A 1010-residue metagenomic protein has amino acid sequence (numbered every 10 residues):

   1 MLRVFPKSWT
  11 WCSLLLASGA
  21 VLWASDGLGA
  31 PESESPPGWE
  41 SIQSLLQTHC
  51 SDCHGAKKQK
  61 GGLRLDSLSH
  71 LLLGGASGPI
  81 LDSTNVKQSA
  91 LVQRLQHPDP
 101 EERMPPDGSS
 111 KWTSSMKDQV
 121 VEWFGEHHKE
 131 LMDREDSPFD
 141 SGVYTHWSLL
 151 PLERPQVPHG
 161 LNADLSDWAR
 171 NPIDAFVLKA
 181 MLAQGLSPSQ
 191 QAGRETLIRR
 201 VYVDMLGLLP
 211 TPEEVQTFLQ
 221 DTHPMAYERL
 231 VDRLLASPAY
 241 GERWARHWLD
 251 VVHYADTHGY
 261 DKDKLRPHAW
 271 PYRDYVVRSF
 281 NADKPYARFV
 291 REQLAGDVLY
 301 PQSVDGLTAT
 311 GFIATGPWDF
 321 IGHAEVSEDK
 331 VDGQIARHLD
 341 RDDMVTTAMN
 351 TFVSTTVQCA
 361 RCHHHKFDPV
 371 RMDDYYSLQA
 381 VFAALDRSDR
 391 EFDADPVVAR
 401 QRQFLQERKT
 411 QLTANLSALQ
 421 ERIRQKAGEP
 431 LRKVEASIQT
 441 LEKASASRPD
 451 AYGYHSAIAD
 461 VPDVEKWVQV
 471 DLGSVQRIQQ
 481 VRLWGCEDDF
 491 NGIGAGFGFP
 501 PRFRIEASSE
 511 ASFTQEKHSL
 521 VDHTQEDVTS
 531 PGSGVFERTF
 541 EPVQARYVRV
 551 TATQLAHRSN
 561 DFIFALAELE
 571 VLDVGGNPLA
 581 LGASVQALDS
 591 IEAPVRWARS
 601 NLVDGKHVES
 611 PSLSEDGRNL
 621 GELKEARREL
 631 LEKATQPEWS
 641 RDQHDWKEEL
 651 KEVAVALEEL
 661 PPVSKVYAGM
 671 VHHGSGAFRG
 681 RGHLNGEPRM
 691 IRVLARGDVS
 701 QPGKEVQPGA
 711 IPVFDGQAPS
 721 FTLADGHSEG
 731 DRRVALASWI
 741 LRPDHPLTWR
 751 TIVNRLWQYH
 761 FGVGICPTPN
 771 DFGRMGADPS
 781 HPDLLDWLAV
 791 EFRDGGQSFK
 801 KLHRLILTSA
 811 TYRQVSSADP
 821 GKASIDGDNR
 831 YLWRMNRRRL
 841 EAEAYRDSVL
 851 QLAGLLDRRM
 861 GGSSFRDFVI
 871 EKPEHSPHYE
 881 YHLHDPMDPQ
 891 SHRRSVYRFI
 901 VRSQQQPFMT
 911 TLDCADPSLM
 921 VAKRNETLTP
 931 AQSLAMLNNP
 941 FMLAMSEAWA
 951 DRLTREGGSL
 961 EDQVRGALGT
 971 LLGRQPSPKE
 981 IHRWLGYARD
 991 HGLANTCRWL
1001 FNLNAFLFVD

Functional and structural regions predicted by a protein language model:
M1-K7: N-terminal secretory signal peptides that target proteins for export/translocation
T10-W23: Bacterial N-terminal signal peptides
L22-G296, H365, L385-S437, N560 (+3 more regions): Aromatic- and Gly/Pro-enriched helix-to-coil junctions and flexible linker segments
H49, Q59-G61, K87, V143-T145 (+15 more regions): Residues that flank catalytic or metal-binding motifs in active/ligand-binding sites
R94, P172, F176-M181, S279-N281 (+12 more regions): An acidic, gly/pro-interrupted, aromatic-rich
V276-F280, M349, G532-Y547, E791-R793: Short, surface-exposed tryptophan/glycine-enriched loops that mediate extracellular molecular recognition
R448-K517, G532-E629, K633, E652 (+1 more regions): Aromatic, loop-rich ligand-recognition surfaces of beta-strand-rich domains
K517-V528, D771: Solvent-exposed serine/threonine-rich low-complexity stretches and specific carbohydrate-binding patches
